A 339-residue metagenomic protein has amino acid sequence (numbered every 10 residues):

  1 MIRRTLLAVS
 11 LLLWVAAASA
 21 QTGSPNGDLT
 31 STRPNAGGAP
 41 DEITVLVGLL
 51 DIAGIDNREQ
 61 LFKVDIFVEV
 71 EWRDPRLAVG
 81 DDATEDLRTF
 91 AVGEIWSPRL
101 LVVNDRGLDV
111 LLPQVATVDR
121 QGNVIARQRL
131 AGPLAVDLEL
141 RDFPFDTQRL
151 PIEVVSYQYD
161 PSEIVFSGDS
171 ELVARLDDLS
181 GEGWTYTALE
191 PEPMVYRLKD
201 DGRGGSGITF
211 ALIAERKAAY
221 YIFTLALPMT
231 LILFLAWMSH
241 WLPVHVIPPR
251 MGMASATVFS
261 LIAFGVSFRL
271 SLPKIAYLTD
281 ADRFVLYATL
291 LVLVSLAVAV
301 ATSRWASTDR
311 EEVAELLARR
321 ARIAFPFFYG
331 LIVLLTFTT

Functional and structural regions predicted by a protein language model:
M1-V9: Bacterial N-terminal signal peptides that target proteins for export
A8-A17: Bacterial N-terminal signal peptides
S10, E139, P249: Generic anion/oxyanion-binding catalytic loop in active/binding sites
A16, F62, D146-T147, A256 (+1 more regions): Generic detector of short, well-ordered, non-transmembrane alpha-helical segments enriched in hydrophobic residues
A20-R76, D81-D82, L270, Y277-T339: Intrinsically disordered, low-complexity peripheral segments of secretory-pathway and membrane proteins
Q21-I213: Soluble non-transmembrane domains of integral membrane proteins
E69, A83, T117, V155 (+4 more regions): A generic membrane alpha-helix/interface feature
I208-F328: Channel- or pocket-lining gating/hinge segments that regulate access to a cavity or pore
